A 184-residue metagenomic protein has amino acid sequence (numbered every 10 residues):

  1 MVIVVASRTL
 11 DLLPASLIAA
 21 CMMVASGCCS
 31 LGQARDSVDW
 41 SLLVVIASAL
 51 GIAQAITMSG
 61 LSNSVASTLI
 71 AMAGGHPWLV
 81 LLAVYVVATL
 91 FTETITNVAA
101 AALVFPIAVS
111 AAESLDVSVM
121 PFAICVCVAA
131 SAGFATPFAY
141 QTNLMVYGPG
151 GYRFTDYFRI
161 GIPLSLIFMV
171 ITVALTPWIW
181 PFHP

Functional and structural regions predicted by a protein language model:
M1-M58, S64, S165, M169 (+1 more regions): Hydrophobic transmembrane alpha-helices of multi-pass small-molecule transporters
I3-T9, V86-N97, V128-P137: Transmembrane alpha-helix interface/packing and boundary motifs in multi-pass membrane proteins, characterized by
R8-A20, S67-V80, P121-T136: Structural signature of hydrophobic alpha-helical transmembrane segments
L17-I18, L43-V44, W78-V86, A123-I124 (+1 more regions): Hydrophobic alpha-helical transmembrane segments
A20, V65-S67, A99-A111, A123 (+2 more regions): Re-entrant/interfacial helical elements at transmembrane boundaries that shape and gate the permeation pathway
C28-C29, W40-L43, A111-V117, V146-Y157: Juxtamembrane helix-boundary/capping and inter-helix hinge elements in multi-pass membrane proteins
A73-A111, L115, V119, A123 (+1 more regions): Hydrophobic alpha-helical transmembrane segments of multi-pass integral membrane proteins, predominantly secondary
C127-P184: Juxtamembrane and boundary regions of transmembrane helices in multi-pass small-molecule transporters and channels
